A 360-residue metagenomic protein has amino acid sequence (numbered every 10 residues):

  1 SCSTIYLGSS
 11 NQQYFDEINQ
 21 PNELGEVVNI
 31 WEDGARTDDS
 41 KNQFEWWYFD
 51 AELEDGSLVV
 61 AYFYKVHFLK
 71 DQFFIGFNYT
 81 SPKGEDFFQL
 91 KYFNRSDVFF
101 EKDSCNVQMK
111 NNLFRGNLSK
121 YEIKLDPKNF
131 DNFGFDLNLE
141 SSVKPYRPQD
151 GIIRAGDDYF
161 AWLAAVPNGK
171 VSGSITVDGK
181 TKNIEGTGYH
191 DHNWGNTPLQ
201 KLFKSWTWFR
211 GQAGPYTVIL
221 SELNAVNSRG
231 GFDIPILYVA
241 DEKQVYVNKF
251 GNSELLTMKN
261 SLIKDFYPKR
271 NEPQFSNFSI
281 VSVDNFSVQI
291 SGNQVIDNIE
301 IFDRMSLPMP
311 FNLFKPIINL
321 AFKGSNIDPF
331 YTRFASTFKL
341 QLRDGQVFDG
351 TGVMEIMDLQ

Functional and structural regions predicted by a protein language model:
T4-Q360: Structured soluble/peripheral alpha/beta segments that form catalytic or ligand/cofactor-binding pockets
